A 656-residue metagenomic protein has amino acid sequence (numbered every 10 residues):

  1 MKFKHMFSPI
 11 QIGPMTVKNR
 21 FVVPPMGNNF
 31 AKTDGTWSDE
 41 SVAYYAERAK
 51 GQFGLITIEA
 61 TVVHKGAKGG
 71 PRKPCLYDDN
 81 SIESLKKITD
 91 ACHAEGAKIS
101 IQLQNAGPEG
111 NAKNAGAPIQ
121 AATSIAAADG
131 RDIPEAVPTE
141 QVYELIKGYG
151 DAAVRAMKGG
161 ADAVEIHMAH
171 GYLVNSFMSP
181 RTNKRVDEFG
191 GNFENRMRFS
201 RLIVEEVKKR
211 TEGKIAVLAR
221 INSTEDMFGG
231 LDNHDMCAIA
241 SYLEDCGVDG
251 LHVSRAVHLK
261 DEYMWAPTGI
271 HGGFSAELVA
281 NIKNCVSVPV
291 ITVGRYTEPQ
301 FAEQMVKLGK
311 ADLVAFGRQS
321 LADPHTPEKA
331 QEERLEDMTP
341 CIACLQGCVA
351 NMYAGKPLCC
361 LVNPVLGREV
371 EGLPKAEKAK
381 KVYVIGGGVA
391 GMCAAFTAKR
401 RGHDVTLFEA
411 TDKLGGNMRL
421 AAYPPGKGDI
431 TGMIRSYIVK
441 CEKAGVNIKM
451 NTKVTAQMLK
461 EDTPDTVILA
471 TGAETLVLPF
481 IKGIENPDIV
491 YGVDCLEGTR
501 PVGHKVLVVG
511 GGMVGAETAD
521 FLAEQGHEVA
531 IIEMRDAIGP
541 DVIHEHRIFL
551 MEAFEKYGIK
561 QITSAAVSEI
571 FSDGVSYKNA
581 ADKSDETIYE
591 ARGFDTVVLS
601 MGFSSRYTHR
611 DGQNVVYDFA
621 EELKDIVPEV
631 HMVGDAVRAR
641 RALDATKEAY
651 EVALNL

Functional and structural regions predicted by a protein language model:
M1-I385, V389-R400, D404-V405, K413 (+1 more regions): Flavin-dependent oxidoreductase catalytic cores
K32, G66, V174, M227 (+12 more regions): Glycine/Thr-rich phosphate-binding loops of Rossmann-like dinucleotide-binding domains
V204, E369-E377, R400, D404 (+3 more regions): Flanking helices and flexible, charged tails adjoining ferredoxin-like Fe-S electron-transfer domains in multi-subunit
G387-R400, G503-H527: Rossmann-like NAD(P)H-binding beta-loop-alpha module
H403-N417, H527-I538: Glycine-rich FAD pyrophosphate-binding loop
T431-L476, I484-H504, E524-F619: A Rossmann-like FAD-binding core segment of flavoenzymes
T518, V542-I543, V633-L656: A conserved FAD-binding loop/helix module that cradles the flavin
